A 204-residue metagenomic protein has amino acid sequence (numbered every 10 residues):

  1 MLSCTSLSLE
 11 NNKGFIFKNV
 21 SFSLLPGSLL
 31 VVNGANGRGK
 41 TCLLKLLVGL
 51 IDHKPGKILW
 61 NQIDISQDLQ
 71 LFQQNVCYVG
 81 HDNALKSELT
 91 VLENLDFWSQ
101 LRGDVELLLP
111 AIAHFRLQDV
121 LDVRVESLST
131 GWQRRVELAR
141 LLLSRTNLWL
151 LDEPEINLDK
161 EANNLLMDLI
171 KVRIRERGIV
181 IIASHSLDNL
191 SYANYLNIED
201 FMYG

Functional and structural regions predicted by a protein language model:
V48: Helix-to-loop junction immediately C-terminal to a conserved catalytic motif
H53-Q67, L71-F72: Conserved ABC transporter NBD signature motif
D82, S87-R102: Q-loop/switch helix immediately C-terminal to the Walker
F97, R124-W132: Conserved ABC ATPase signature
E106-L121: Conserved ABC ATPase "signature" region
L138, R177: Hydrophobic anchor residue at the start of the ABC signature
W149-E153: Catalytic Walker B motif of ABC-type/P-loop ATPase nucleotide-binding domains
